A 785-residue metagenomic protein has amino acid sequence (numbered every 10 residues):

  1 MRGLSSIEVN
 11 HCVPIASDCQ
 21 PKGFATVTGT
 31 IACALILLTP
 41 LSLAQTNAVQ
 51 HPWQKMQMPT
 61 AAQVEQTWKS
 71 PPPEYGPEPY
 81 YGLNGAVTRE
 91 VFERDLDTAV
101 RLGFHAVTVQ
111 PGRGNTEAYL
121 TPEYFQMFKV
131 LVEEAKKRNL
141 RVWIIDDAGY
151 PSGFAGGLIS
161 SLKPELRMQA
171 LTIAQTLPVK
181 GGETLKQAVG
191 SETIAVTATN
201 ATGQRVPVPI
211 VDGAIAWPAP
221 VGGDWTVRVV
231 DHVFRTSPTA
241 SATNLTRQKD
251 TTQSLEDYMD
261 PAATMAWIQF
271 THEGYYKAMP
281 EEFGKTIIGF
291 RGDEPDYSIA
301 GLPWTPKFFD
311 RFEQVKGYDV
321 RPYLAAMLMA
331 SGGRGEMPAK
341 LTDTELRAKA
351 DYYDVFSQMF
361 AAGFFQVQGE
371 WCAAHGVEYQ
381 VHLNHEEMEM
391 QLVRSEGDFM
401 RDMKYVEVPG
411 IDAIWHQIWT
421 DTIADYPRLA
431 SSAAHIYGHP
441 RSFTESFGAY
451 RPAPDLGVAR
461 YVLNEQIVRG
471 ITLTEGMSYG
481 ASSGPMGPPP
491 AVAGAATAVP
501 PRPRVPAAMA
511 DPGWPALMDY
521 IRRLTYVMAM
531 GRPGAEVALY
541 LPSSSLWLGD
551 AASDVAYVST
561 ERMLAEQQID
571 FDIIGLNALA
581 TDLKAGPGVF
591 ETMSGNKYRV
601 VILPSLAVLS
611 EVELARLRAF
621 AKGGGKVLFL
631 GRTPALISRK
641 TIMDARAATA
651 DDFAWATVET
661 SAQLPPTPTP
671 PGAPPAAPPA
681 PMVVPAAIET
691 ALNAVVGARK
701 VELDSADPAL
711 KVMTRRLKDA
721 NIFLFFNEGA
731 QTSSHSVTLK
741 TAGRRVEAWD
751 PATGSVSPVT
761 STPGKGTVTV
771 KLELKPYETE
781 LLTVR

Functional and structural regions predicted by a protein language model:
T28-P40: Bacterial N-terminal signal peptides
A44, S241-I287, G292-P295, G332-L341: Acidic/polar, glycine-enriched structural segments that form the non-catalytic walls/loops of the carbohydrate-binding
Q45-E74: N-terminal pre-domain segments of enzymes
M58, Y75-E78, G82, T88 (+9 more regions): Carbohydrate-binding surfaces of carbohydrate-active enzymes
P111-V221, T226-D231, R235-A240, L245-M265: Acidic/aromatic-lined carbohydrate-recognition and catalytic surfaces of CAZymes acting on diverse glycans
